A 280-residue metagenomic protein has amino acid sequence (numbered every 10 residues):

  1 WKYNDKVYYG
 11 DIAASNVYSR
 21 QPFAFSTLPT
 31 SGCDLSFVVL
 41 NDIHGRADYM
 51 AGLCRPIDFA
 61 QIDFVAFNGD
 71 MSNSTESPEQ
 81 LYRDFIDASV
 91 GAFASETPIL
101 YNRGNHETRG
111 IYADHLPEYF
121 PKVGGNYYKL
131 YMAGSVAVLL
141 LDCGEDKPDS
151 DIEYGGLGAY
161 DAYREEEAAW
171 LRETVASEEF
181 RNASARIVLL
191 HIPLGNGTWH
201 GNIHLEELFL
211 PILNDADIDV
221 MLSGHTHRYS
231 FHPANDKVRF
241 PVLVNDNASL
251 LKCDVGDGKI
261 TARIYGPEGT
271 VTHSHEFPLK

Functional and structural regions predicted by a protein language model:
W1-A24, E79-A176, L208-N214, F231-G256 (+1 more regions): Extended active-site neighborhood of metal-dependent phosphoesterases/phosphodiesterases
N4-P78: N-terminal active-site segment of His-dependent metallophosphoesterases
D34, I62, E96, N182-A185 (+2 more regions): A general structural motif
V38-N41, F64-D70, T97-N105, L141 (+3 more regions): Active-site neighborhood of phospho(di)ester-bond hydrolases with catalytic His/Asp-centered motifs
G45-R55, D149, W170-F180, L205: Active-site-proximal loop/helix segments of hydrolase catalytic cores
G45-Y49, N73-E76, R103-Y112, D146-S150 (+3 more regions): Active-site environment of divalent metal-dependent phosphoester hydrolases
Y154, Y160, E178-M221: Active-site-proximal segments of metal-dependent phosphoesterases and phosphodiesterases across multiple
D254-K280: A short C-terminal boundary segment appended to hydrolase-like catalytic domains
